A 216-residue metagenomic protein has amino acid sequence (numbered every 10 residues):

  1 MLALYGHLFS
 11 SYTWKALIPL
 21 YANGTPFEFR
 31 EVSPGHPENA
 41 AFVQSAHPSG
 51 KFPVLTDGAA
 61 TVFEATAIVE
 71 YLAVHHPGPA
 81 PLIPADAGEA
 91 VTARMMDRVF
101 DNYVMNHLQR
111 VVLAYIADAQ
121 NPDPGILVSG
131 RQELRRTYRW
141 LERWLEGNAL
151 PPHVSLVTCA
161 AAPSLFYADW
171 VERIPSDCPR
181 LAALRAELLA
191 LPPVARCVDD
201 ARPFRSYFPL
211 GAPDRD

Functional and structural regions predicted by a protein language model:
M1-G125, A149: GST-like domain detector, emphasizing the conserved glutathione-binding G-site in the N-terminal thioredoxin-like
F29, D177, C197-V198: A generic structural-conservation signal
V32-S33, L181, A201-R202: Residue-level "edge-of-site" marker
A73, S164-L165, V198: Active-site-flanking alpha-helical
A87-G88, S155, D199, P213: Short capping/connector residues at structural and topological boundaries
F100-A190: GST-like fold's C-terminal all-alpha helical module
L191, R196-C197: A late-sequence structural motif
D200-D216: Acidic/histidine-enriched, glycine/proline-rich intrinsically disordered or flexible terminal extensions
